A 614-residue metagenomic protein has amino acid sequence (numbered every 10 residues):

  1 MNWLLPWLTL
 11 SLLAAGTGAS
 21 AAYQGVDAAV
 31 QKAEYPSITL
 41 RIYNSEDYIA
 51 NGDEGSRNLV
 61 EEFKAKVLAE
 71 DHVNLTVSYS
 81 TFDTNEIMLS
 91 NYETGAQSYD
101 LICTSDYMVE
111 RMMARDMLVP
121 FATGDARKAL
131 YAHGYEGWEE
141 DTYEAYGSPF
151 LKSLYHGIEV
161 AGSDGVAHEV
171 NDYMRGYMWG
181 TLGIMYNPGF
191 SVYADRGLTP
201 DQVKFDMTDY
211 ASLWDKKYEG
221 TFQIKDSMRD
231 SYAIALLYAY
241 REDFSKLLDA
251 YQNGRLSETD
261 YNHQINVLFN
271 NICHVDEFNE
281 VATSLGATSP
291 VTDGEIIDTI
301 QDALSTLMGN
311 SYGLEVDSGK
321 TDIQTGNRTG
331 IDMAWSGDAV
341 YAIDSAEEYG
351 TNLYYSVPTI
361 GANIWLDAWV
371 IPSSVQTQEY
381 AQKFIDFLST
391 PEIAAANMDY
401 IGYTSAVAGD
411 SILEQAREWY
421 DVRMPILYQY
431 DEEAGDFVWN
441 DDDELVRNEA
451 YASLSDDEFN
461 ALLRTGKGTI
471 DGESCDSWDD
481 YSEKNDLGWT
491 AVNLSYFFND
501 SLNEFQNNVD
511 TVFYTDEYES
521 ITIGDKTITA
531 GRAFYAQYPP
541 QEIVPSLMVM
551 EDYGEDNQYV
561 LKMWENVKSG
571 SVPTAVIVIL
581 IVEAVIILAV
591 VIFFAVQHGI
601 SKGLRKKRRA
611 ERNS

Functional and structural regions predicted by a protein language model:
Y23-E34, T76-S78, D83-L89, D106-W179 (+1 more regions): Hinge/lid segment of periplasmic solute-binding proteins
Y23-R115: Early extracytoplasmic/lumenal segment of secretory-pathway proteins
P120-L130, M174-R175, Y349-N363, P372-V375: Short beta-strand->loop
A211-M228: Short loop->beta-strand "edge-of-pocket" segments that line small-molecule binding or catalytic clefts across diverse
I224, D230-Y354: Ligand-binding pocket segment of bilobal, Venus flytrap-like solute-binding proteins
D367, P372-E542, R605: Mature extracytoplasmic/periplasmic domains
N566-I586: Juxtamembrane/start-of-transmembrane alpha-helix segments at the extracytoplasmic/lumenal side of membrane anchors
I600-S614: Cytoplasmic C-terminal tails of single-pass
